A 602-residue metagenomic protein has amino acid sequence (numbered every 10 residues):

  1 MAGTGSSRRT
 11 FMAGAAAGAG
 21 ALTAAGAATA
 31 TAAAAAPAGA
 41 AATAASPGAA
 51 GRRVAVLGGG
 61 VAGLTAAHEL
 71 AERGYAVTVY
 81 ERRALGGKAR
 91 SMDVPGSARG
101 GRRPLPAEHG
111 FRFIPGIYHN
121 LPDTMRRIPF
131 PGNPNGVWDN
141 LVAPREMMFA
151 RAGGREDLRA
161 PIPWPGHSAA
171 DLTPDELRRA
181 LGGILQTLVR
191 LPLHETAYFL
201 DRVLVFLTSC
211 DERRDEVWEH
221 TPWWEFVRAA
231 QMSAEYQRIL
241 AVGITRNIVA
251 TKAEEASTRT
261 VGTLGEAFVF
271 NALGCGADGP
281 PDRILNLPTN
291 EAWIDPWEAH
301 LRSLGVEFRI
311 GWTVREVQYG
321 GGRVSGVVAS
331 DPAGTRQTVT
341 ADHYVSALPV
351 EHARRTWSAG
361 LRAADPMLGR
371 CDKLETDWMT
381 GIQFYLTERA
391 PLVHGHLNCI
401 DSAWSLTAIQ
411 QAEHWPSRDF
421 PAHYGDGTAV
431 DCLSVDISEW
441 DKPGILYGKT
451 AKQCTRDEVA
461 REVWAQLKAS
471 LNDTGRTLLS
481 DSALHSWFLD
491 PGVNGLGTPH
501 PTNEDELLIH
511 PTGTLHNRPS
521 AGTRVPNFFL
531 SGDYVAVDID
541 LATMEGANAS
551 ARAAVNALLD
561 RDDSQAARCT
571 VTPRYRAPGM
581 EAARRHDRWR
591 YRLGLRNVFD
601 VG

Functional and structural regions predicted by a protein language model:
M1-A19: N-terminal secretory signal peptides and thylakoid transit peptides that target proteins across membranes
R52-T78: N-terminal Rossmann-like FAD-binding beta1-loop-alpha1 element of flavoenzymes
A71-P95: Glycine-rich FAD pyrophosphate-binding loop
R99-Y198: Dinucleotide-binding Rossmann-like beta1-alpha1 core, especially the glycine-rich loop that anchors the ADP
E195-R323: Active-site/ligand-binding neighborhood in enzyme catalytic cores
G274-L285, V328, A341-H343, L348-R518 (+3 more regions): C-terminal segments that line or cap access tunnels to active or ligand-binding sites in enzymes and enzyme-associated
Q318-T338: Conserved beta-strand-loop-beta-strand element in the redox core of flavoprotein oxidoreductases
L559-V601: Active-site-proximal substrate-binding core of FAD-dependent oxidoreductases
